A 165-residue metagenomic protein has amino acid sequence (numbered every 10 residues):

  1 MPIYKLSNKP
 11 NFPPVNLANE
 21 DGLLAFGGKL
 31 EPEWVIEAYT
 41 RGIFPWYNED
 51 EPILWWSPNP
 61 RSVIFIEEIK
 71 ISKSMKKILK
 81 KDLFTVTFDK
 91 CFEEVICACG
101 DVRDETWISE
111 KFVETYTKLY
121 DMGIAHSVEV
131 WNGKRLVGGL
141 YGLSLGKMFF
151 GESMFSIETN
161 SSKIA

Functional and structural regions predicted by a protein language model:
M1-A165: N-acyltransferase acceptor-side catalytic subdomain
